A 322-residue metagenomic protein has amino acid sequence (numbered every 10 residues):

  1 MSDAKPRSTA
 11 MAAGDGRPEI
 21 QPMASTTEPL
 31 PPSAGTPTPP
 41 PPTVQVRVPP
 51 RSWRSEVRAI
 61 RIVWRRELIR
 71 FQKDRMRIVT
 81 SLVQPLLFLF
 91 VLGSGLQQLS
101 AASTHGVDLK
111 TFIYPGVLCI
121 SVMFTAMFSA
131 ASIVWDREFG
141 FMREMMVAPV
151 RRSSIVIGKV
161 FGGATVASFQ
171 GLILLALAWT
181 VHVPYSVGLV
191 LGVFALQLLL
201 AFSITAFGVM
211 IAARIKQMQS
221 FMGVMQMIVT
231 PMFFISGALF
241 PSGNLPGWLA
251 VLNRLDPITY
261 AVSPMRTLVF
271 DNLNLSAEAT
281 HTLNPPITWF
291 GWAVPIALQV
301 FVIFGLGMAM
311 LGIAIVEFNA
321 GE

Functional and structural regions predicted by a protein language model:
S2, P6-R7, I20-P39, V269 (+1 more regions): Junction motif at the cytosolic side of a transmembrane helix
D3, S25, R58-I62, F240-P286 (+1 more regions): Short hydrophobic, aromatic-rich alpha-helical segments embedded in or entering the lipid bilayer of multi-pass
P37-R65, V251-I258: Short, membrane-interfacial amphipathic segments enriched in basic
S55-A59, R77, S81, P85 (+9 more regions): Residue-level signature of transmembrane alpha-helical entry/exit and packing/kink sites in multi-pass membrane
R65-L86, E322: Membrane-interface helix starts
L87-L92, L109-V181, L199, G208 (+2 more regions): Hydrophobic alpha-helical transmembrane segments of multi-pass membrane transport proteins
S94-L99, A212-S263, T267-L268, N272: Transmembrane helix segments
R152-Q226, T230-M232, G291-W292, I296-F304 (+1 more regions): Alpha-helical transmembrane segments and their short interhelical loops
